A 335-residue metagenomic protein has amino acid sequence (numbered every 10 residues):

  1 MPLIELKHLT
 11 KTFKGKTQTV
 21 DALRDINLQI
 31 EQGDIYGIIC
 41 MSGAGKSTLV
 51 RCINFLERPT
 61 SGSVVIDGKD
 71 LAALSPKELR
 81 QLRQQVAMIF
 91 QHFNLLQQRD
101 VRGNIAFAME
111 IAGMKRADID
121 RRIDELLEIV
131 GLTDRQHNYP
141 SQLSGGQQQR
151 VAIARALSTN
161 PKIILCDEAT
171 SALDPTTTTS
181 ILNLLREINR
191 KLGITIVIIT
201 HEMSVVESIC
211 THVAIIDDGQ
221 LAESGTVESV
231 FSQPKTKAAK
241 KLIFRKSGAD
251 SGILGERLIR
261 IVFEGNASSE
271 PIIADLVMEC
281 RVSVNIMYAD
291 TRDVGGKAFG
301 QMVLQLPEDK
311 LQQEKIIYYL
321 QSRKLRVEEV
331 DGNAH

Functional and structural regions predicted by a protein language model:
N54: Helix-to-loop junction immediately C-terminal to a conserved catalytic motif
G62-D70: Conserved ABC transporter NBD signature motif
K69-D70, A106, E110-G113, A117-D134: Conserved ABC ATPase "signature" region
R99-A106: Short coil-to-helix segment of the ABC ATPase nucleotide-binding domain corresponding to the Q-loop/switch region
N138-S141, T159, C166: Conserved signature/switch motifs of ABC ATPase nucleotide-binding domains
Y139-L143, Q147-Q149: Conserved ABC ATPase signature
S224-G225, Q233: ABC ATPase "signature
